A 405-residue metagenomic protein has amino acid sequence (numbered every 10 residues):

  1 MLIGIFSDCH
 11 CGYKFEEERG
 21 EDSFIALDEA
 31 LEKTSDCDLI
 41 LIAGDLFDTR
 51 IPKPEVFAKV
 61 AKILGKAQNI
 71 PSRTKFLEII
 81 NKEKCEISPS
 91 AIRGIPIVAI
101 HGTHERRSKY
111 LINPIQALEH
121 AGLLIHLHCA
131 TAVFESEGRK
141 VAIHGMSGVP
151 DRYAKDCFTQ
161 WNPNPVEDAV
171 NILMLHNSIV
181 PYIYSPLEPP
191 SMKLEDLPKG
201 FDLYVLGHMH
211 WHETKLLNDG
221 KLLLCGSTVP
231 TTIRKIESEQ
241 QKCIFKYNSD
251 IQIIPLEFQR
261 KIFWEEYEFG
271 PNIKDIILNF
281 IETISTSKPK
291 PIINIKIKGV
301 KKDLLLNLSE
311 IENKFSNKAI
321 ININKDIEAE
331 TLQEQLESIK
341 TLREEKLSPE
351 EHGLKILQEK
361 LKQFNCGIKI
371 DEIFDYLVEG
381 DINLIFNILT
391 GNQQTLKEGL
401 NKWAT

Functional and structural regions predicted by a protein language model:
M1-K82, P163-E167, E379, N387-K397 (+1 more regions): N-terminal active-site segment of His-dependent metallophosphoesterases
I5, I42, A99, L173 (+1 more regions): Structural beta-sheet core signal
G12-F15, Y153, L304: Short N-terminal binding/cap micro-motifs at the start of the first secondary-structure element
F15-E18, L118, A142-S147, Q259-I276: Acidic/glycine-enriched edge-of-secondary-structure segments
T34-D36, P198, T286-P289: Alpha-helix termination/capping residues and helix-transition junctions
L39, R50-I233, E239-Q241: His/Asp/Glu-rich metal-coordinating catalytic cores of metallo-dependent phosphodiesterases/hydrolases acting on
K215, K221-S227, T232-P271, K290: Eukaryote-biased recognition of electropositive, low-complexity segments and basic polyanion/acidic-motif-binding
D250-T405: Accessory, non-catalytic peripheral segments of nucleic-acid enzymes
